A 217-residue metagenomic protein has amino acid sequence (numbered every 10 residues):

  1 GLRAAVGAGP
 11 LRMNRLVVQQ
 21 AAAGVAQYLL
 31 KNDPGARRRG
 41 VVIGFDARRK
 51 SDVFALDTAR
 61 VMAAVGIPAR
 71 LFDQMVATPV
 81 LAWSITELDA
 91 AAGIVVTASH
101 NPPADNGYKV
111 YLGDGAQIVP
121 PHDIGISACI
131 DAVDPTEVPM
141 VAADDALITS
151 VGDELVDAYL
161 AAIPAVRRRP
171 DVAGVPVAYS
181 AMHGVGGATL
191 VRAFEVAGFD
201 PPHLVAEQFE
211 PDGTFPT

Functional and structural regions predicted by a protein language model:
G1-R3, G9, R48, V76 (+4 more regions): Short, glycine-/Ser/Thr-/acidic-enriched flexible segments
G1-T58, T149-G174, V185: An N-terminal, well-structured beta->alpha segment
A5, V17, N106-T217: Gly/Ser/Thr-enriched, mixed-charge loops and adjacent short helices that form phosphate/oxyanion-binding elements
A8, L71, G113: Short, flexible active-site loop motifs that bind/organize anionic cofactors or intermediates
Y28, V61, S84, V166 (+1 more regions): Rossmann-fold NAD(P)-dependent oxidoreductase module
Y28-K31, E87, A132, V196: Active-site catalytic microenvironments for nucleophilic, acid-base chemistry
P34, V42-D105, G198-T217: N-terminal small/polar loop signature for handling phosphorylated ligands or for N-terminal nucleophile
